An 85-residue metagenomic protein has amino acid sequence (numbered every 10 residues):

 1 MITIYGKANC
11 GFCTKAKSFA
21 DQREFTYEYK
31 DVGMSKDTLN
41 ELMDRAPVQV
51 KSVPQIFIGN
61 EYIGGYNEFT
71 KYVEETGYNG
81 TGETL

Functional and structural regions predicted by a protein language model:
M1, N9, M43, E68-E74: Catalytic phosphate/metal-binding cores of nucleic-acid and nucleotide-processing enzymes, i.e., regions that mediate
M1-E28: Local sequence-structure signature of Cys/Sec-based thiol-disulfide redox active-site neighborhoods
G11, D37, G64: Short alpha-helical
T14, S18, N40, K71: Alpha-helical elements of the RecA-like P-loop NTPase motor core of helicases
T26-N40: Thiol-based oxidoreductase modules, predominantly thioredoxin-like and allied folds used for disulfide exchange
E41-A46, G77: Short amphipathic alpha-helix with an adjacent loop that forms part of the alpha/beta core around
A46-I56, Y66-N67: Structural micro-motif
I58-L85: Non-catalytic, surface beta->alpha helical segment in thiol-disulfide oxidoreductase systems
